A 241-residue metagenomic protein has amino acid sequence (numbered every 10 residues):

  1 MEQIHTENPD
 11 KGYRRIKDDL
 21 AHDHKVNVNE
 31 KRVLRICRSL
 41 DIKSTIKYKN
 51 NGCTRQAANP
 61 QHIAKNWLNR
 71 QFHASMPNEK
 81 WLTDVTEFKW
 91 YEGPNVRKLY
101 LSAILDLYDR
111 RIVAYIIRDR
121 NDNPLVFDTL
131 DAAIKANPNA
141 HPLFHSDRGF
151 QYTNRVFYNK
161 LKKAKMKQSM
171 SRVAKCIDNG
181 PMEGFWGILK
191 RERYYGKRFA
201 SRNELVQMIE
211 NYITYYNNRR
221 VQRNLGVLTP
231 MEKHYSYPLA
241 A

Functional and structural regions predicted by a protein language model:
M1-M76, K175, T229-P238: Basic, flexible linker segments flanking DNA-binding modules in nucleic acid-interacting mobile-element proteins
H5, L20, H24, R172 (+2 more regions): Short amphipathic alpha-helical interaction patches enriched in hydrophobic/aromatic residues with interspersed Lys/Arg
T54, S146-R148, N154-F157, Q168-K190 (+2 more regions): RNase H-like two-metal-ion nuclease catalytic core shared by retroviral integrases and related mobile-element nucleases
R70-V113: An active-site-proximal beta-strand-loop segment
R97, Y115-N137: Active-site beta-loop-alpha junctions of metal-dependent nucleic acid enzymes, especially the RNase H-like/DDE
D109-Y115, Q168-S171, Y195-G196: Short small-residue beta-strand/loop micro-motif enriched in glycine and branched aliphatics
K162-M166, I188-A241: C-terminal domain-tail junction helix/linker
